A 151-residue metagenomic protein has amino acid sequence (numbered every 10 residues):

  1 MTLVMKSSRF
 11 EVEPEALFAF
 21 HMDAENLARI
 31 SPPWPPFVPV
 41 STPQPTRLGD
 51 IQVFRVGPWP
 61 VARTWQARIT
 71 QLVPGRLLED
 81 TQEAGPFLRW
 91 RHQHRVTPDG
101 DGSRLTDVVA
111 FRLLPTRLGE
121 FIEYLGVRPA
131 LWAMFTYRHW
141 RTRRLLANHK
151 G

Functional and structural regions predicted by a protein language model:
M1-R47: Hydrophobic ligand-binding cavity/cleft-lining segments
L3-M5, A62-Q66, R89-H92: Short, surface-exposed coil-to-beta transition loops
S7-E11, R55, R68, R95-T97 (+1 more regions): Generic structural detector for well-ordered beta-strands
E13, P74, D99-G102: Short strand-connecting beta-turns/loops that link adjacent beta-strands
L17-H21, L27, Q52, I69 (+4 more regions): Hydrophobic pocket/interface hotspot
V38-A84, R104, W140-R143, N148-K150: Glycine-rich portal/gate segments that line the openings of hydrophobic small-molecule binding cavities
T81-W132: Beta-strand/loop substructures that line and gate deep hydrophobic ligand-binding cavities in soluble
A133-R141: A non-catalytic, amphipathic alpha-helix used as a structural packing/dimerization or gating element in enzyme scaffolds
